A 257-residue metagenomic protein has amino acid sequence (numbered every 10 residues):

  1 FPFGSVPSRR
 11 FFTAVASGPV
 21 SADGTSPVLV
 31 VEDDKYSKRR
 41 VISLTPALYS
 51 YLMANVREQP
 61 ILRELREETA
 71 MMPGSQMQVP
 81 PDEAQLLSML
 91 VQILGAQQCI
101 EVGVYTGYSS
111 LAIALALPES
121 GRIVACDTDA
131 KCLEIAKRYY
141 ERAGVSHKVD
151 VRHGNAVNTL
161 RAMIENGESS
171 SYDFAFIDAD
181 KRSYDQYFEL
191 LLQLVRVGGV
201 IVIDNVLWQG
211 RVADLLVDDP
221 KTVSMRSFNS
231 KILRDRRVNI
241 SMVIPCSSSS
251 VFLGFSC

Functional and structural regions predicted by a protein language model:
F1-F174, K181-V202, V206-C257: A short alpha-helical cap/connector motif
